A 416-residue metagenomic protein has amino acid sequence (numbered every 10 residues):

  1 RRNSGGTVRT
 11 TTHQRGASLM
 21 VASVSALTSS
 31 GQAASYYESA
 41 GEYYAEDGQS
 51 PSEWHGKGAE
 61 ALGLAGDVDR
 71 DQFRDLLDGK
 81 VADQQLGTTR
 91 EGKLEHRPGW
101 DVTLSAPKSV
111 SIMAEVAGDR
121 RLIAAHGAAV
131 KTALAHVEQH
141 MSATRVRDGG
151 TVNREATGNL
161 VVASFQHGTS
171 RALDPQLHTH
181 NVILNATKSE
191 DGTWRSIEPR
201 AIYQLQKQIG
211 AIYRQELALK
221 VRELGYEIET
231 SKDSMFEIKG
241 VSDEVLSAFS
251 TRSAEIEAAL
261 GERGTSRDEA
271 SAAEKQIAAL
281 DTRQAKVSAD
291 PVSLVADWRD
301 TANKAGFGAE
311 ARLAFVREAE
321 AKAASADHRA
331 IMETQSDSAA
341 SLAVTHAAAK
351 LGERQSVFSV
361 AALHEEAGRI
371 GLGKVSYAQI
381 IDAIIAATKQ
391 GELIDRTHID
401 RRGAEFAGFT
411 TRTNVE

Functional and structural regions predicted by a protein language model:
R2-V8: Extreme N-terminal basic, low-complexity initiation segments that serve as generic localization/processing leaders
V8-G352, S359-G368, D382-I385, R396-R402: Intrinsically disordered, flexible peripheral segments
R354-V357, K374: Residues at alpha-helix boundaries and the short loops/turns that link adjacent helices
R369-G373, Y377-E416: Interdomain "pre-motor" coupling segment immediately N-terminal to P-loop NTPase/helicase cores
